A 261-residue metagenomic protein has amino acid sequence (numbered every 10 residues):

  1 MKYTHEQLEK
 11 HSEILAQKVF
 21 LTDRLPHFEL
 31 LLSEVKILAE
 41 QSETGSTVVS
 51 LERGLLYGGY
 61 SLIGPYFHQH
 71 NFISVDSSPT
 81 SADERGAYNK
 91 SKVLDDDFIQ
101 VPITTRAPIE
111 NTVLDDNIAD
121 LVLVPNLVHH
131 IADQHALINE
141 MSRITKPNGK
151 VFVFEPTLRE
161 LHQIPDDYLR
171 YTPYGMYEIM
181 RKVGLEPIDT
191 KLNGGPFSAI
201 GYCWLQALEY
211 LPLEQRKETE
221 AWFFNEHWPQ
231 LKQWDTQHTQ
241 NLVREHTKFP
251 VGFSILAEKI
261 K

Functional and structural regions predicted by a protein language model:
M1-T44: Class I SAM-dependent methyltransferase Rossmann-like catalytic core, especially the SAM/SAH-binding loop
T47-N111: Class I SAM-dependent methyltransferase SAM/SAH-binding core
L123: A conserved beta-strand element that flanks and buttresses the S-adenosyl-L-methionine
H135-P147: A short glycine-rich, Lys/Arg-flanked "PGG" loop and its adjoining helix->strand segment in the class I
G149-E155: Conserved beta-strand signature within the Rossmann-like core of class I S-adenosyl-L-methionine
R159-K182, P196-A199: Acceptor-substrate binding/catalytic loop of class I
L185-P196: Conserved S-adenosyl-L-methionine
S198-K261: A C-terminal cap/extension of S-adenosyl-L-methionine-dependent methyltransferases that defines the acceptor-substrate
